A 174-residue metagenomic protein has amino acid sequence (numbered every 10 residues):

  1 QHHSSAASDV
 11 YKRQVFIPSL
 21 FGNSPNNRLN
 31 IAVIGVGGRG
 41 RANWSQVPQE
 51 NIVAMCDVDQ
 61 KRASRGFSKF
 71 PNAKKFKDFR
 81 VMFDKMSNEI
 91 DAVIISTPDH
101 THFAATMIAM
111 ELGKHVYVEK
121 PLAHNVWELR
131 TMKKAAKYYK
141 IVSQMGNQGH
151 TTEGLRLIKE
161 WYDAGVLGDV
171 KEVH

Functional and structural regions predicted by a protein language model:
Q1-A7, Y11: Single conserved hydrophobic/aromatic residue that forms the stacking wall/gate of nucleotide- or nucleobase-binding
V10, P98-D99, F103-T151, G165: Beta-strand-loop-alpha-helix segment that lines the small-molecule cofactor/substrate pocket of alpha/beta enzymes
K12-F70, G149-T152: N-terminal Rossmann-like dinucleotide-binding module
G35, V166-H174: NAD(P)-dependent dehydrogenases' Rossmann-like dinucleotide-binding region
K74-D78: Conserved SAM-binding strand-loop segment of SAM-dependent methyltransferases
V81-N88: Short amphipathic alpha-helix with an adjacent loop that forms part of the alpha/beta core around
V93-I94: N-terminal Rossmann-like NAD(P) cofactor-binding module of classical short-chain dehydrogenase/reductase
